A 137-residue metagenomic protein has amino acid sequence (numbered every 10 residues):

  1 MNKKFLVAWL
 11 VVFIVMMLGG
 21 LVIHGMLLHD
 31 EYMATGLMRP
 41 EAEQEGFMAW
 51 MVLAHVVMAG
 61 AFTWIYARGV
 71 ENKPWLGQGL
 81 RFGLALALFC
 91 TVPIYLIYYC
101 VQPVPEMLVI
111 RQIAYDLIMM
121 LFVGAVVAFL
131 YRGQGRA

Functional and structural regions predicted by a protein language model:
M1-A137: Juxtamembrane/disordered regions of integral membrane proteins
